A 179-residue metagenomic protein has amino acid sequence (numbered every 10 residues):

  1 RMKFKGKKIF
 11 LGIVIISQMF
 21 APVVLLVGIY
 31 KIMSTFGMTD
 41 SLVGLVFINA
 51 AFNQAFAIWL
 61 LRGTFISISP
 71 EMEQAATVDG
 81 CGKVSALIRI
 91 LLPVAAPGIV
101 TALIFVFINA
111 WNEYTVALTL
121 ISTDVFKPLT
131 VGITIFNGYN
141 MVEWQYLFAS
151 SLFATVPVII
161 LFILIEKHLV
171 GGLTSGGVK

Functional and structural regions predicted by a protein language model:
R1-K179: A hydrophobic, multi-pass inner-membrane permease signature
